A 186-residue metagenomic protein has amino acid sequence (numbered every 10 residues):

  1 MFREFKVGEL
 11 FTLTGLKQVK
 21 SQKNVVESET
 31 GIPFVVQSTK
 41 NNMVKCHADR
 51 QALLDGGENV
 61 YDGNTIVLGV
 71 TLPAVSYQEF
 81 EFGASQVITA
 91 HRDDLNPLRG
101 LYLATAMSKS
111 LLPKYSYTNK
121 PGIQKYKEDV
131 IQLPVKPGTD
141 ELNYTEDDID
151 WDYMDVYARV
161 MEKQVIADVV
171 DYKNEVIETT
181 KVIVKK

Functional and structural regions predicted by a protein language model:
M1-V19, V25-N42, G138-K186: Non-catalytic DNA-recognition/assembly elements of restriction-modification systems
E9-L133: DNA target-recognition domains and sequence-specific DNA-contacting regions of bacterial/archaeal
